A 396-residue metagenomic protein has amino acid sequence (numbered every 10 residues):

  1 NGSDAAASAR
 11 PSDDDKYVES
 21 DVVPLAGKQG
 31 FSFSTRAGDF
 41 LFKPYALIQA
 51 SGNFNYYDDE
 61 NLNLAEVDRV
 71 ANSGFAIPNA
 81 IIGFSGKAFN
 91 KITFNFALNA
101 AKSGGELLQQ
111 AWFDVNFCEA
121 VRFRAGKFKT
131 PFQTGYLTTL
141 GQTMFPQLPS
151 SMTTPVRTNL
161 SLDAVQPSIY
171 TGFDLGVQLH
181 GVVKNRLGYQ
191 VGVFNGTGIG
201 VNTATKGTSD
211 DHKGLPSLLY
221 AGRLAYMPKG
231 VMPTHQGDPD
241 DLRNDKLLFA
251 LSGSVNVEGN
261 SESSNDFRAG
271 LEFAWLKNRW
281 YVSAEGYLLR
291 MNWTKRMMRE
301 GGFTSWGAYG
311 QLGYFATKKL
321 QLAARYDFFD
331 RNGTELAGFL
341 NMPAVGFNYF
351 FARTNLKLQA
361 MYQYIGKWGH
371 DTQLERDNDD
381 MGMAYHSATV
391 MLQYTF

Functional and structural regions predicted by a protein language model:
N1-Q49, R186, F396: N-terminal periplasmic/intermembrane-space "pro-region" immediately following the signal or transit peptide
S12-E19, V23, R69, W112-V115 (+2 more regions): Outer-membrane beta-barrel pore domains
G30-I199, P216-V231, L242, Y309-F329 (+1 more regions): Outer membrane beta-barrel
F54-D58, G200-V201, W293, W368-H370: Short acidic/His/Gly/Ser-rich catalytic and metal-binding motifs that mark active-site loops of diverse hydrolases
S168, K213, G301: Glycine- and other small-residue-rich loops at beta-strand/loop junctions that grip anionic moieties
Q190-G192, G200-S209, T234, S263: A short secondary-structure junction signal
T197-V201, N256-E258: C-terminal ends of transmembrane alpha-helices and the immediately adjacent extracellular/lumenal or cytosolic loop
K206-V255: Loop-centered beta-sheet repeat module
